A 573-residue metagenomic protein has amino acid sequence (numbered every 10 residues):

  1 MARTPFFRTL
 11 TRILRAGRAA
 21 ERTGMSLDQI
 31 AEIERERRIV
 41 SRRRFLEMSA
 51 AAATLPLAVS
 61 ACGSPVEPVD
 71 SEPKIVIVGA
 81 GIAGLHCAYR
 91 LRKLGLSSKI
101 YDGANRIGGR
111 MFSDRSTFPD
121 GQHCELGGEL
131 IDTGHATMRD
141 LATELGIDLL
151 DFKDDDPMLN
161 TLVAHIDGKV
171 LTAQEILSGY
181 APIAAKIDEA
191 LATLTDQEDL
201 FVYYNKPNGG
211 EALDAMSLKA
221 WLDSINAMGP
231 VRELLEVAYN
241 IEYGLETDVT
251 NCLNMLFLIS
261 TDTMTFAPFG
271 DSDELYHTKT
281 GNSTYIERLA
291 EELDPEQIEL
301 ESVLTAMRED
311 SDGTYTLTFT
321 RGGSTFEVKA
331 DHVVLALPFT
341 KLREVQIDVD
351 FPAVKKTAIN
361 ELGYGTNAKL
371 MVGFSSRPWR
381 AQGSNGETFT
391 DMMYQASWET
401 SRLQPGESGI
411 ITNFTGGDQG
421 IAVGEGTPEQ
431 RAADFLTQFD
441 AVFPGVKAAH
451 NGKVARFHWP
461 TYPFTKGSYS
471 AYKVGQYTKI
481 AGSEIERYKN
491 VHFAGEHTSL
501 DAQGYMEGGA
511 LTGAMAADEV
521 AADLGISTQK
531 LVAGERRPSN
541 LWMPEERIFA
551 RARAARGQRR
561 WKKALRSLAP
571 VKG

Functional and structural regions predicted by a protein language model:
M1-V40: N-terminal secretory signal peptides
T4, A330, L337-K466: C-terminal segments that line or cap access tunnels to active or ligand-binding sites in enzymes and enzyme-associated
R38, R43-P65: N-terminal export signals
P73-K99: N-terminal Rossmann-like FAD-binding beta1-loop-alpha1 element of flavoenzymes
R92-D114: Glycine-rich FAD pyrophosphate-binding loop
P119-T193: Dinucleotide-binding Rossmann-like beta1-alpha1 core, especially the glycine-rich loop that anchors the ADP
D199-A306, D310-T314, R321, K329 (+3 more regions): Active-site/ligand-binding neighborhood in enzyme catalytic cores
V446-T498: A glycine-rich dinucleotide-binding beta-alpha-beta segment and adjacent secondary-structure elements that constitute
